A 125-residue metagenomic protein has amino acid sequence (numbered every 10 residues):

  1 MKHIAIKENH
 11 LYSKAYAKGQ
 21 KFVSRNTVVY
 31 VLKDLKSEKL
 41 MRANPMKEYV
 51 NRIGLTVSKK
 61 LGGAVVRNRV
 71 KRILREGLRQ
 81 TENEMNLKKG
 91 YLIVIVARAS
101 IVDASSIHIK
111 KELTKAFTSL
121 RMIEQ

Functional and structural regions predicted by a protein language model:
M1-Q125: Positively charged, solvent-exposed patches that mediate nucleic-acid binding
